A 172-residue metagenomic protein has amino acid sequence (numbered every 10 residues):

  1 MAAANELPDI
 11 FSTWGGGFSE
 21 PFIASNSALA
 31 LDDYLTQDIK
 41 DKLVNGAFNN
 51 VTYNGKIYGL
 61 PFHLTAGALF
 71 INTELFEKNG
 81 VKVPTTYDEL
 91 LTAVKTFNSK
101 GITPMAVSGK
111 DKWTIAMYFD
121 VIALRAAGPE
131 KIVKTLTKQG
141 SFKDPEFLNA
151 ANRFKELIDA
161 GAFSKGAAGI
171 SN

Functional and structural regions predicted by a protein language model:
M1-L43, N50-T52, E74-T85: Extracytoplasmic "Venus flytrap"/periplasmic binding protein-like
S27, V121-I122: Short secondary-structure boundary/capping segments
D32-T36, V51-Y118, L124-G169: Helix-loop-helix "hinge/cap" segment bordering the ligand-binding cleft or interdomain interface
N172: Ligand/substrate-recognition segments at binding pockets and active sites
